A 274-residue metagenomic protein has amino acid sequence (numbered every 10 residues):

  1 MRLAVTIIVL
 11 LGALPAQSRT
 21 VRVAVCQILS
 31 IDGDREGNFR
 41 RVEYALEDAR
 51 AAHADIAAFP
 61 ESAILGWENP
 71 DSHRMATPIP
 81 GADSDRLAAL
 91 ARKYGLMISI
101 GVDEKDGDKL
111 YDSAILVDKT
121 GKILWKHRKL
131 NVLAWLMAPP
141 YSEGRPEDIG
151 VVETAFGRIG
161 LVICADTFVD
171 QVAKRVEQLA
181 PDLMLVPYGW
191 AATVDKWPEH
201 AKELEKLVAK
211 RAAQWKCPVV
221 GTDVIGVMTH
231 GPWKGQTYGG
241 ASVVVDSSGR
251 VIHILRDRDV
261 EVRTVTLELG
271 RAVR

Functional and structural regions predicted by a protein language model:
A4-A13: Bacterial N-terminal signal peptides
R19-S30: Short beta-strand segments enriched in small/hydrophobic residues
R22, S113, D148, A241-S242: Conserved beta-strand and immediately adjacent loop positions that scaffold enzyme active sites
Q27-L29, P60, R128, D223: Residue-level recognition of beta-strand->loop/alpha-helix junctions
R35, R40, Y44-T120, K126 (+1 more regions): Cys-nucleophile CN-hydrolase/nitrilase-fold catalytic domain and related Cys-dependent amidase chemistry that acts on
I79-S99, F168-E261: CN hydrolase (nitrilase-like) catalytic-core segments centered on the catalytic cysteine and neighboring Lys/Glu
A89, K105-L183, P187-Y188, T193-K210 (+2 more regions): Active-site catalytic loop in hydrolytic enzyme cores
